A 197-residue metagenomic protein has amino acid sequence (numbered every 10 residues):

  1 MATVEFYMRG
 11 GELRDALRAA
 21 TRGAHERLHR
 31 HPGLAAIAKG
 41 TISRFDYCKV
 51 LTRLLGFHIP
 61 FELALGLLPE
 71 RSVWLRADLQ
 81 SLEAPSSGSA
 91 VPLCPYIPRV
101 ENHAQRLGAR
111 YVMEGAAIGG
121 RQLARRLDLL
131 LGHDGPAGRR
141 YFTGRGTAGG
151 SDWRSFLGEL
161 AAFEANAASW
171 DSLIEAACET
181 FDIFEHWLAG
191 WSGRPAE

Functional and structural regions predicted by a protein language model:
M1-E197: Metal- and O2-centered redox machinery and metal/ROS homeostasis
